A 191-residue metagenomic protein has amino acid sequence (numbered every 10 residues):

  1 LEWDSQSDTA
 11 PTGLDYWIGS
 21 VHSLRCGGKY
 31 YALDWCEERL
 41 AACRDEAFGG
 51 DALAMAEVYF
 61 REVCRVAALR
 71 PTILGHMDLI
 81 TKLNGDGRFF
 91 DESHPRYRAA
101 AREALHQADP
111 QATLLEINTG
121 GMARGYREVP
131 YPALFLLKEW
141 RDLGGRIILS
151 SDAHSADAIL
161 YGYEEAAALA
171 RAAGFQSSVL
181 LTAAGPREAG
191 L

Functional and structural regions predicted by a protein language model:
L1-P110: Extended substrate/RNA-proximal surfaces in nucleic-acid metabolism proteins
G87-L191: Charged catalytic cores and adjacent phosphate/nucleic-acid-binding surfaces used for phosphate/nucleic-acid chemistry
